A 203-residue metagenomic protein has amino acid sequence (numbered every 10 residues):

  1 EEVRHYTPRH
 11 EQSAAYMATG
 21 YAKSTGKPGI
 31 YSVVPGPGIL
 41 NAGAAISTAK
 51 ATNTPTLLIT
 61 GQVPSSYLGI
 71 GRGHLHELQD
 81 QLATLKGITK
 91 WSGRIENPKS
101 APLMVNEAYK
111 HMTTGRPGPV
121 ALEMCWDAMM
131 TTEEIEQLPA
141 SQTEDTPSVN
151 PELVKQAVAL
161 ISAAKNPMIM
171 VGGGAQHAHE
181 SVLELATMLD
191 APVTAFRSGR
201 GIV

Functional and structural regions predicted by a protein language model:
E1-V203: N-terminal alpha/beta PP-like core and its mobile active-site loop of ThDP/TPP-dependent enzymes
